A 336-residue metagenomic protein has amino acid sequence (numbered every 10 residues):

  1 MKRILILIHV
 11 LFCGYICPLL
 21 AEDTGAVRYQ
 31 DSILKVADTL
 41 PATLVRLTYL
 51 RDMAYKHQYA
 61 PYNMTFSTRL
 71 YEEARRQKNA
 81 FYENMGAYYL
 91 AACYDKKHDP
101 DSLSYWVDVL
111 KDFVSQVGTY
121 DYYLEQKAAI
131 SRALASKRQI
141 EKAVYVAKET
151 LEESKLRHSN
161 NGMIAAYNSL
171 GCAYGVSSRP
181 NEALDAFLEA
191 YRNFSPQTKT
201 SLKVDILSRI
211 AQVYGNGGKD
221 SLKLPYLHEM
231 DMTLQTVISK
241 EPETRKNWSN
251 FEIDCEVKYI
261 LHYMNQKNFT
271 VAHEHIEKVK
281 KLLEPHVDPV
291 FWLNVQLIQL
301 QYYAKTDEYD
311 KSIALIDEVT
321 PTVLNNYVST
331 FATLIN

Functional and structural regions predicted by a protein language model:
I4-Y15: Sec-dependent N-terminal signal peptides
L20-N336: A "functional boundary" signal
